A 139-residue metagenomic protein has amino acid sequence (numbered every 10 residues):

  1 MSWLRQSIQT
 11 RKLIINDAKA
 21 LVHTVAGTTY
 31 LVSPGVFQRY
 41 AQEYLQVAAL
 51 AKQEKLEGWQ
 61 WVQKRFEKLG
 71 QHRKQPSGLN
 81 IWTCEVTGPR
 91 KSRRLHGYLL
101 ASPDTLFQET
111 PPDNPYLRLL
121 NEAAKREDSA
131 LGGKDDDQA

Functional and structural regions predicted by a protein language model:
M1-A139: Extended alpha-helical interface modules used as scaffolds for assembling large macromolecular complexes
